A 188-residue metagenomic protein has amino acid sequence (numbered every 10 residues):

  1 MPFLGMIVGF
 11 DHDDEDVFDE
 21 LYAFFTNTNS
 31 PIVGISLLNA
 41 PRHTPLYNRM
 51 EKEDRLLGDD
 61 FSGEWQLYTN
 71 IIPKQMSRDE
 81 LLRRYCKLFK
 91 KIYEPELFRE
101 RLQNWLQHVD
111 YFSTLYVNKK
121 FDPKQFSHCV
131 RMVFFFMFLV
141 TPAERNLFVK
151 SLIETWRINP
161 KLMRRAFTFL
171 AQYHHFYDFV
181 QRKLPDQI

Functional and structural regions predicted by a protein language model:
M1-Q125, C129, T155: A structural motif corresponding to the C-terminal lobe/cap of the Radical SAM core domain
L115, K120-I188: Terminal low-complexity segments of carbohydrate-biosynthetic enzymes
